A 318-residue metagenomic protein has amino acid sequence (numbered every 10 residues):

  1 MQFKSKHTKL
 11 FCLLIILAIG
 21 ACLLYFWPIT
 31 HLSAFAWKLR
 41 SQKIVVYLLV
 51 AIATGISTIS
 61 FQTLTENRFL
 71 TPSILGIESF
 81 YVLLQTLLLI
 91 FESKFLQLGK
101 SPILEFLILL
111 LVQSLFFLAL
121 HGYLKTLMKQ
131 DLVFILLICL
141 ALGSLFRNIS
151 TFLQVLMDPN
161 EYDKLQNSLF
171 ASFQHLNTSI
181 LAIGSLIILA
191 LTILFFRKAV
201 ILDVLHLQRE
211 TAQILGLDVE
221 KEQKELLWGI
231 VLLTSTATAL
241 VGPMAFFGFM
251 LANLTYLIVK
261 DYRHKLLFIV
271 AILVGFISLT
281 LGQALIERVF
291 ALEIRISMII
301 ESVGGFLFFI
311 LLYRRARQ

Functional and structural regions predicted by a protein language model:
M1-Q318: Alpha-helical transmembrane segments in inner-membrane proteins
